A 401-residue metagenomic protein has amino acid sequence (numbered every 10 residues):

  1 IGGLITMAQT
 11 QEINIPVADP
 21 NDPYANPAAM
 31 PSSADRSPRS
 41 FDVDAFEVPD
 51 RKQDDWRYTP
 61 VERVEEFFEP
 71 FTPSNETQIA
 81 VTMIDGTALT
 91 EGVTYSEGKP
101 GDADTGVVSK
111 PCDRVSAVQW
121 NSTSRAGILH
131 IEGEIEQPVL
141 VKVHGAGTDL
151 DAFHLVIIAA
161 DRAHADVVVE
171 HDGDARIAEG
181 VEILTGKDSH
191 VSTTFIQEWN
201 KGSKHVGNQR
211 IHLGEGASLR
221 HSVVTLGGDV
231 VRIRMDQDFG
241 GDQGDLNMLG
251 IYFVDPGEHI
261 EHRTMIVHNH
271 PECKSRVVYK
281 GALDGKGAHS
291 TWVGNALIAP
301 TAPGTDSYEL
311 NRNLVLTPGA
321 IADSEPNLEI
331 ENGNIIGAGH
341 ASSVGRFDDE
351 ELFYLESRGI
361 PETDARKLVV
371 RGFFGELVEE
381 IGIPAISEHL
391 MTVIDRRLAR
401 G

Functional and structural regions predicted by a protein language model:
I1-G3: Terminal and domain-boundary regions
I5-W120, R125, L283: N-terminal amphipathic, basic helical "cap/leader" segment at the start of enzyme domains
Q11-N14, V107-I360, V370, F374 (+1 more regions): Conserved beta-strand/loop scaffold segments within soluble protein domains that form the structured core and edges
A34-S37, A45-E47, Y308-E309, D349 (+1 more regions): Generic hydrophobic-segment detector
W56, L368-V369: Residue-level "edge-of-site" marker
